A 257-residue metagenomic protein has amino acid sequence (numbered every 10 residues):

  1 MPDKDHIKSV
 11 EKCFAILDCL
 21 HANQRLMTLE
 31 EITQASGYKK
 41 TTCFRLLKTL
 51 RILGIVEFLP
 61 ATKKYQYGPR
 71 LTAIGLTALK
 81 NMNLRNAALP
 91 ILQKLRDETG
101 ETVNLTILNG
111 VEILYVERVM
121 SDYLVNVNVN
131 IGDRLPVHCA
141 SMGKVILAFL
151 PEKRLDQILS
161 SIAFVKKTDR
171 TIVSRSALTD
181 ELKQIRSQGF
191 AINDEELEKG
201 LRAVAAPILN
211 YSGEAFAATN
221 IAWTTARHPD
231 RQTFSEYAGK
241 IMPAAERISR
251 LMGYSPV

Functional and structural regions predicted by a protein language model:
M1-N81, R85-N86, E246, R250-Y254: N-terminal helix-turn-helix
H6-V10, L29, K64, G68 (+9 more regions): Short, structured helix-loop boundary elements
L79-L124, F149-E152, L178, V257: All-alpha effector-binding/dimerization core of bacterial HTH-type transcriptional repressors
V125-L197: Short, solvent-exposed recognition segments
G200, A217-V257: Juxtadomain coupling helices with adjacent low-complexity linkers
I208-Y211: Sensor-regulatory modules in signal-transduction proteins
